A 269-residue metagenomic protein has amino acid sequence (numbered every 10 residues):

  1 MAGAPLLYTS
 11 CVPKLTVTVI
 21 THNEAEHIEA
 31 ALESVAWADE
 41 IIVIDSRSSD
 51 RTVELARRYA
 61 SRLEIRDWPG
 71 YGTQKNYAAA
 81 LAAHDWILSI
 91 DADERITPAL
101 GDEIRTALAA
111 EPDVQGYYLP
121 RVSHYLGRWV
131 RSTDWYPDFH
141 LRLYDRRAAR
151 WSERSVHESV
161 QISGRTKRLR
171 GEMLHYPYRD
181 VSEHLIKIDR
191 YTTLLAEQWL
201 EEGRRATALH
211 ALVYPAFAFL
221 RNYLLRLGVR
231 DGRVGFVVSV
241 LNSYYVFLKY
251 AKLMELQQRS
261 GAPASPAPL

Functional and structural regions predicted by a protein language model:
A2-S34: N-proximal low-complexity "stem/linker" segments adjacent to membrane-targeting elements
E26-E29, D50-Y59, A99-L100: Acidic helix N-cap motif at the loop->helix transition within catalytic regions of sugar-transfer enzymes
S34, D45-E54, D91: A conserved acidic beta->alpha catalytic loop
S48, P69-G70, E94: Alpha/beta-hydrolase active-site loop signature
V53-L81: Conserved donor nucleotide-binding strand/loop of the catalytic core
T73-A80, D85-W86, I90, T97-R259 (+1 more regions): Catalytic-site signature of metal-activated, phosphate-bearing donor transferases, centered on the GT-A/GT-A-like
